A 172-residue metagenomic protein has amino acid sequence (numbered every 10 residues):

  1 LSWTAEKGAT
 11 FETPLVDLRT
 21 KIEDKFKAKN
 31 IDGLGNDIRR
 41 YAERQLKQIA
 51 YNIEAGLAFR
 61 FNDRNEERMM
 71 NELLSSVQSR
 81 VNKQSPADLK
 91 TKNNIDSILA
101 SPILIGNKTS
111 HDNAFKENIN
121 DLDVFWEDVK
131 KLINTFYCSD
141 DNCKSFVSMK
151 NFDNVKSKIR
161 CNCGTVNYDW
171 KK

Functional and structural regions predicted by a protein language model:
L1-Y51, A55-S76: C-terminal lobe/lid and adjacent interdomain/linker elements of RecA-like ASCE P-loop ATPase modules
G8, E12, I31-G35, K92-L99 (+2 more regions): Amphipathic, non-membrane alpha-helical segments in soluble helical-bundle scaffolds
D32, S85-L89, F115-D123: Amphipathic, charged alpha-helical scaffolds that flank and support histidine-based chemistry in signaling
R44-Y51, S76, R80, I105-K108 (+2 more regions): Amphipathic alpha-helical interaction surfaces
S75-P102: Short, mixed-charge amphipathic alpha-helical segments
N94-K144, N151, K158: Charge-enriched, short contiguous segments at helix-coil
V147-F152, N167-K171: Short, non-ligating residues that shape and space the ligands of small metal-coordination modules and catalytic
V155-N167: Cysteine-rich micro-motifs
